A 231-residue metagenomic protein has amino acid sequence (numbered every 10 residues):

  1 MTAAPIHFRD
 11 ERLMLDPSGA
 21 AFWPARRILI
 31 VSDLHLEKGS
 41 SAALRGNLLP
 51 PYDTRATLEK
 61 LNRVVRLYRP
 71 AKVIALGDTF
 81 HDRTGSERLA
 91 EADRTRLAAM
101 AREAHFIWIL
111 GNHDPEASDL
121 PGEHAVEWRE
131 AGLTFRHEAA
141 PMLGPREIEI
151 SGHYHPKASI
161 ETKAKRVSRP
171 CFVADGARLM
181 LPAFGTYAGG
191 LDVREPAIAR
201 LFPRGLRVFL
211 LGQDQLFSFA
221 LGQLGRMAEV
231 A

Functional and structural regions predicted by a protein language model:
M1-A231: Extended recognition/assembly regions associated with phosphoester-bond processing machinery
